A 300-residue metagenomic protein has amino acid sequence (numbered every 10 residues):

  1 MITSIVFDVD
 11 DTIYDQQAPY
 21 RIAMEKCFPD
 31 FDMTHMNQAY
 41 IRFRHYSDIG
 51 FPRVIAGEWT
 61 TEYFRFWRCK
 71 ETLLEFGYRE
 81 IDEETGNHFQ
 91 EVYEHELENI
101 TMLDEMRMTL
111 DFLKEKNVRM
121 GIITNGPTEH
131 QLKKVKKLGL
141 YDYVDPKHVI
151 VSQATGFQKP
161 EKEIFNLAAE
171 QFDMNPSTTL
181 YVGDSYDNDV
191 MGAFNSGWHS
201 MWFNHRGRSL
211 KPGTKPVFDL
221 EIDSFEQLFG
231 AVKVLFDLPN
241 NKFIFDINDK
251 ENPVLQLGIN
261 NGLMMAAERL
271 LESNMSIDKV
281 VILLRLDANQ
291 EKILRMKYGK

Functional and structural regions predicted by a protein language model:
M1-I5, D111, I123, P127-F243: Asp-based, Mg2+/Mn2+-dependent phosphohydrolase catalytic module
I2-V9, I13-D104: N-terminal helical cap/lid subdomain that shapes the substrate entry/recognition surface in HAD-like hydrolases
M33, Y78, L140-V144, M174 (+3 more regions): Helix N-cap/coil-helix junction residues
Q90-Y93, G183, L284-R285, R295: A general structural motif at alpha-helix termini
E105-N117: Catalytic-core regions built around general acid/base machinery
D237-K300: Short, charged alpha-helical interaction segments and adjacent helix-coil junctions
